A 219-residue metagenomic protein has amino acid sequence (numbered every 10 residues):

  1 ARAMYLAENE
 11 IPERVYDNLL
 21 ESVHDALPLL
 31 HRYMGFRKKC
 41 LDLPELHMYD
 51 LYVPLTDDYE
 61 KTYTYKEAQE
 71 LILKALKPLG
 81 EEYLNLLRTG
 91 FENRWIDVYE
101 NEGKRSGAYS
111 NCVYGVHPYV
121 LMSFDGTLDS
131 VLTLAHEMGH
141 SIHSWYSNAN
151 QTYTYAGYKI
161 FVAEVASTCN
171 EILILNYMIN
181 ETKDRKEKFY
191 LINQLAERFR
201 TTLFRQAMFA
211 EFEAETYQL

Functional and structural regions predicted by a protein language model:
A1-L219: Cation-handling catalytic/transport regions enriched in His/Asp/Glu
